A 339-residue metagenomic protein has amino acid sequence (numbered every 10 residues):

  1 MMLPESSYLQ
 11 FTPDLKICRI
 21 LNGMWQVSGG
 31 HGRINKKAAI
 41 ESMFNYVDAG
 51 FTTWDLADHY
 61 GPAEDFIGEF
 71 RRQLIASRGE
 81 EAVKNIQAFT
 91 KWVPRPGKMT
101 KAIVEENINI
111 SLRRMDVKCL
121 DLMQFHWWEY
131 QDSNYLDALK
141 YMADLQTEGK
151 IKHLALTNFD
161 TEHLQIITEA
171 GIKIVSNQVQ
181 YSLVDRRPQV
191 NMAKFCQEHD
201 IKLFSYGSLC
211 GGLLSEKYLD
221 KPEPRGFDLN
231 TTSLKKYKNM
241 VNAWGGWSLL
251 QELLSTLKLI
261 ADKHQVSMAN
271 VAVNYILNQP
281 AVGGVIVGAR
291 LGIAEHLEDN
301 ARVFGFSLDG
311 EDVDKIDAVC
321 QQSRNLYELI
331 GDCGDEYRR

Functional and structural regions predicted by a protein language model:
M1-I86: N-terminal binding-site loop/beta-alpha segment at the start of enzyme catalytic domains that lines or forms
M1-S6, E198-K202, G226-L259, K263 (+2 more regions): Terminal-tail/helix-coil boundary detector
L15, P188-S233, S267: Aromatic-lined glycan-binding groove of carbohydrate-active enzymes
I17-L21, T52-T53, N85-K91, C119-Q124 (+4 more regions): Structural preference for beta-strand elements that scaffold enzyme active sites
N22, W54, I67, A88 (+10 more regions): Conserved, mostly hydrophobic/aromatic
W25-K37, W92-I103, W128-Q131: Active-site mouth loops of central-metabolism enzymes
W25-V27, A57-H59, K91-R95, F125-W128 (+4 more regions): Active-site beta-loop-alpha junctions enriched in small/polar residues
F44, K98-V190, K202: Glycine/proline-rich, positively charged, aromatic-decorated active-site loop/lid region on the catalytic face
